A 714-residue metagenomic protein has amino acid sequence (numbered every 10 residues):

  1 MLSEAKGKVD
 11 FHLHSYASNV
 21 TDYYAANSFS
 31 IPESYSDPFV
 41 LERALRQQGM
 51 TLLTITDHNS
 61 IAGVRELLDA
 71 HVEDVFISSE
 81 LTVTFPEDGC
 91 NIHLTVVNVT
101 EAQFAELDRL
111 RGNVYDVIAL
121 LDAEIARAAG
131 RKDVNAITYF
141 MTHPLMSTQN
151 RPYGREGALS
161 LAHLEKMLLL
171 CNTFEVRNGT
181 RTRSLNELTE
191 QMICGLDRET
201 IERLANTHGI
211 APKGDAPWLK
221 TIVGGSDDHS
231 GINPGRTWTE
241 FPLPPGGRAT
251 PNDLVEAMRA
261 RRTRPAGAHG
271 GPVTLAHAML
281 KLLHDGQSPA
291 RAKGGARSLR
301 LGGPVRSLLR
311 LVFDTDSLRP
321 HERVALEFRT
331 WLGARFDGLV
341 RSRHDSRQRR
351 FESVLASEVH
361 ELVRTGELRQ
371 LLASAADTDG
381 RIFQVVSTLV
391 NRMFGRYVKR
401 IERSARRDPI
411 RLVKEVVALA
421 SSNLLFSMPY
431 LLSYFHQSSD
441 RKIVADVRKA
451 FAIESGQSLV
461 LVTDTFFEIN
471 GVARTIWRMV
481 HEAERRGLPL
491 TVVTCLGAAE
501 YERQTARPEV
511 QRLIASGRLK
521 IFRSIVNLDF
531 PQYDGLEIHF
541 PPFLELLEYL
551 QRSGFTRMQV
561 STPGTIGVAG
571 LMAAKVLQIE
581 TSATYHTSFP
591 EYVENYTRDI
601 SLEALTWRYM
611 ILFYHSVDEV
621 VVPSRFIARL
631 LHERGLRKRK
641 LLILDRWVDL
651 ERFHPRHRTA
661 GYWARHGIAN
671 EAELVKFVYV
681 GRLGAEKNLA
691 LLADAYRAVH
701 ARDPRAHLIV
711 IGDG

Functional and structural regions predicted by a protein language model:
M1-E33, A102-T239: Domain-core and long-helix interface of multi-subunit machines
M1-G7, S18, H58-G63, V83 (+5 more regions): C-terminal functional module detector
M1-G89, K220, I232: An N-terminally biased module of ancient metal coordination in phosphate/nucleic-acid-related enzymes
V413-K520: N-terminal subdomain of nucleotide-sugar transferases
L461, R665, A669-R697, I709: Conserved donor-binding/catalytic core segment of Leloir-type glycosyltransferases
L496, F626, W647: Carbohydrate-associated surface elements
E580-S582, E591-L612, R658-G661: Nucleotide-sugar donor phosphate/pyrophosphate-binding loop at the beta->alpha transition of glycosyltransferases
H654-N670: A short helix/loop element that forms part of the nucleotide-sugar donor recognition site in Leloir-type
